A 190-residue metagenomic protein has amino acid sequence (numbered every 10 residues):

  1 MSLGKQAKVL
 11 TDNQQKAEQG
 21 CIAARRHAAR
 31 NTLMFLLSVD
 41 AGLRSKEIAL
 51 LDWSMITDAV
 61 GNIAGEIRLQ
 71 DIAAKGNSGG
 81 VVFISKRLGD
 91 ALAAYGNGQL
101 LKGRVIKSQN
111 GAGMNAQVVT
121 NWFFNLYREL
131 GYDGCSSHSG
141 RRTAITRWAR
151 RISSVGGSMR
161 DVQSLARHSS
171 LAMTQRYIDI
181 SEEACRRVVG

Functional and structural regions predicted by a protein language model:
M1-A17, G42-S45, L50: Extended, charge-enriched helical/coil interaction regions that scaffold DNA-processing and chromosome-maintenance
S2-G4, H27, V39, L51 (+8 more regions): Catalytic phosphate/metal-binding cores of nucleic-acid and nucleotide-processing enzymes, i.e., regions that mediate
V9-Q15, A73, S85-D133: Active-site/catalytic core of tyrosine-dependent DNA strand-transfer enzymes
D12-A41: Basic, Lys/Arg- and aromatic-enriched nucleic-acid-binding interface segment
M34, K46-L51, V162: Alpha-helix N-cap/helix-start motif at helix boundaries, enriched for small hydrophobics
L36, D40, T143-H168, R176: C-terminal catalytic core of tyrosine-transesterase DNA break-rejoin enzymes
L50-L88: Conserved tyrosine-mediated DNA breakage-rejoining catalytic core shared by Y-recombinases
G65, L69-K75, A166-G190: Catalytic-site neighborhood detector that most strongly recognizes the C-terminal catalytic loop/helix of tyrosine
